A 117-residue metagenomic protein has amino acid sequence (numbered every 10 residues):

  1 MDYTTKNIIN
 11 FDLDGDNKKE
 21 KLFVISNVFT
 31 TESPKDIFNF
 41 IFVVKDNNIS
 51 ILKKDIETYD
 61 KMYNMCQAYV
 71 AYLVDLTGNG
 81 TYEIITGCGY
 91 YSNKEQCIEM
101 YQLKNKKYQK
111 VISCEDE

Functional and structural regions predicted by a protein language model:
M1-E117: Beta-propeller-forming repeat regions
